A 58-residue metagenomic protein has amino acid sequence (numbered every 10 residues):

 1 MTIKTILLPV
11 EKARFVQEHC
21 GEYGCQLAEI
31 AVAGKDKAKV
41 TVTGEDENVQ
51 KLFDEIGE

Functional and structural regions predicted by a protein language model:
M1-K39, T43: N-terminal acidic leader/helix
N48-E58: Charge-rich, low-aromatic oligomerization/scaffolding segments with amphipathic character
